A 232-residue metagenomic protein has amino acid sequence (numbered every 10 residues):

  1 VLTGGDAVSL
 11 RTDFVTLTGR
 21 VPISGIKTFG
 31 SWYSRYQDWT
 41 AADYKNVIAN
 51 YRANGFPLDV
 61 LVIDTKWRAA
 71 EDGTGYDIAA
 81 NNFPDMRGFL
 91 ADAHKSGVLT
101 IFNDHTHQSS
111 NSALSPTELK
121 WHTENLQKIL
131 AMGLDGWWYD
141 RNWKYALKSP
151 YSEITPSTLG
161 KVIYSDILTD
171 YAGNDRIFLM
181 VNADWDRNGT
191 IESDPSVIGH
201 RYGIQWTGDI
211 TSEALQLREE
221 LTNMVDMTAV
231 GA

Functional and structural regions predicted by a protein language model:
V1-A232: Catalytic-domain carbohydrate-binding cleft regions of carbohydrate-active enzymes
